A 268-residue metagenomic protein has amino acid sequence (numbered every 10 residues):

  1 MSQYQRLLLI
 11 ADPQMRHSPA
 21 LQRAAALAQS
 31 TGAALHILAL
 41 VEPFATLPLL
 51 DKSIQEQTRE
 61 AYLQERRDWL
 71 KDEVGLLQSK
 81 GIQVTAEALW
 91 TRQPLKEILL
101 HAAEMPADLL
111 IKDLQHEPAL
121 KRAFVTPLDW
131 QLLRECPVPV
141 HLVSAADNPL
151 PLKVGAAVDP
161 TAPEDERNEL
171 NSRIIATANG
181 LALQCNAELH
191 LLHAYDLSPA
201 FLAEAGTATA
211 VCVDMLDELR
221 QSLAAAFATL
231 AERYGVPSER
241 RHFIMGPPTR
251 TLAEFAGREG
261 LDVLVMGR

Functional and structural regions predicted by a protein language model:
M1-P19, I82, D108-L109, L114 (+4 more regions): Intrinsically disordered or low-complexity boundary/linker segments at protein termini and domain junctions
M1-Q3, R16, G75-L110, E117 (+2 more regions): Structural beta-alpha unit
S2-Q55, K153-T209: Small/aliphatic-rich secondary-structure junction motif
R23, E97-I98, L142-S144, E254: A short acidic, amphipathic alpha-helical/loop segment
L40, Q115, A145-A146, A194: Short, ordered loop/turn segments at secondary-structure junctions
Q55-D68, A210-A225: A short acidic, glycine-rich active-site loop that binds or catalyzes chemistry on phosphate/adenosine moieties
